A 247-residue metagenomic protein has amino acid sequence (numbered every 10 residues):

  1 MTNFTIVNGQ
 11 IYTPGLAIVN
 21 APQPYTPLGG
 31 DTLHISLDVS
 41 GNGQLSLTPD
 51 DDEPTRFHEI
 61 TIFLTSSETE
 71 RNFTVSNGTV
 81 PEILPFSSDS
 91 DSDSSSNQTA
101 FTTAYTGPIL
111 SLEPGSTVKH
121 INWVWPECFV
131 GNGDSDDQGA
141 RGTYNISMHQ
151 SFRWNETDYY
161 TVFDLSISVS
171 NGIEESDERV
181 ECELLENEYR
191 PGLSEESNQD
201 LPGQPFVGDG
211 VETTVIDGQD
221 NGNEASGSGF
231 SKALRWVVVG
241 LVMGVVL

Functional and structural regions predicted by a protein language model:
M1-I11, G227-L247: Fungal secretory targeting signals
T2-N145, H149-N198: Structured recognition/catalytic domains enriched at protein termini, typified by the LPMO catalytic fold at the mature
L193-V238: C-terminal GPI-anchoring signal of eukaryotic secretory precursors
